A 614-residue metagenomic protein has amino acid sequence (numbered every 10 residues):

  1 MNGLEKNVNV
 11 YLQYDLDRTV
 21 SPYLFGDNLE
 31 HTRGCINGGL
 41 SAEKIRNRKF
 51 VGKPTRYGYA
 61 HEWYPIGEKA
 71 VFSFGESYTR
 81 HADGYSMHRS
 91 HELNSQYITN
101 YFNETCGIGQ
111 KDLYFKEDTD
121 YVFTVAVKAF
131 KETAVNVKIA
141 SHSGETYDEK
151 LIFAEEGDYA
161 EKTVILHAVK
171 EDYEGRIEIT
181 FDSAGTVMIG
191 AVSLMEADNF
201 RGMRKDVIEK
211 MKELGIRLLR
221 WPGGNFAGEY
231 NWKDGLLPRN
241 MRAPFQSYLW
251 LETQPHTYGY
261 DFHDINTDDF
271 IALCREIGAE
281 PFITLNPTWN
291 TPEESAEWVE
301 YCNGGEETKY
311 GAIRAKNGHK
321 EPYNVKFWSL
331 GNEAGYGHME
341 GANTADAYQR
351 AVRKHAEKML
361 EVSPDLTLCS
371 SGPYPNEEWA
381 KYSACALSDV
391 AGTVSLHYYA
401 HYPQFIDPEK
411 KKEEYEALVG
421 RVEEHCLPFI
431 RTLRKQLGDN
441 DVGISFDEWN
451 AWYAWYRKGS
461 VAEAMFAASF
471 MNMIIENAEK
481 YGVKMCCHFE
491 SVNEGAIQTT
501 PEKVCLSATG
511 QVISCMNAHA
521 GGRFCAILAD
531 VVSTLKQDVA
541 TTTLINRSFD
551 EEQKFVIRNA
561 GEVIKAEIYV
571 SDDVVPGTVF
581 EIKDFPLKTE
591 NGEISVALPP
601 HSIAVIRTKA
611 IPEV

Functional and structural regions predicted by a protein language model:
M1-H263, E280, A296, D346 (+3 more regions): Extracellular and organelle-lumenal recognition/adhesion modules and their flexible linkers in secreted
H31-T32, V442-V531: Aromatic/acidic polysaccharide-binding cleft in carbohydrate-active enzymes
A126-F130, H167, A518, R547 (+1 more regions): Solvent-exposed strand-to-loop "edge" motifs in beta-rich extracellular domains
I177-I179, T344-A464, F470: Noncatalytic carbohydrate-binding groove/subsite architecture in carbohydrate-active enzymes
F181, K309-N343, Y398-A400, V442-N450: Active-site groove signature of glycoside hydrolases
E196-I216, F270, T291-F327, A351-V362 (+2 more regions): An active-site-proximal structural segment forming one wall of the substrate-binding cleft that immediately precedes
D530-A566, H601-V605: Carbohydrate-binding surface patches
K583-V614: C-terminal beta-strand-rich structural cap/linker in extracellular carbohydrate-active enzymes
